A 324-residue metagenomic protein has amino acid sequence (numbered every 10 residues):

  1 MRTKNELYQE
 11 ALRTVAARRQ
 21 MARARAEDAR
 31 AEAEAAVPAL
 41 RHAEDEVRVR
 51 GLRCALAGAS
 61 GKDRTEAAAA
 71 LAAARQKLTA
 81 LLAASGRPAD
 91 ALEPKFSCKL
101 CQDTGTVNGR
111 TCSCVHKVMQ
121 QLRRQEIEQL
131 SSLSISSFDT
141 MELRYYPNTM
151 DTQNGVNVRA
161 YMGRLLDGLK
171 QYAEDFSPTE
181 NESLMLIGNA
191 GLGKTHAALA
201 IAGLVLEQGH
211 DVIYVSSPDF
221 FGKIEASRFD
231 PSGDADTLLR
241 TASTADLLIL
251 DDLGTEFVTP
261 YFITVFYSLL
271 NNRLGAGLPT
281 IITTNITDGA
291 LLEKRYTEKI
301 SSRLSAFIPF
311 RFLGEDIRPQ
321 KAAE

Functional and structural regions predicted by a protein language model:
G86-S136: Interdomain "pre-motor" coupling segment immediately N-terminal to P-loop NTPase/helicase cores
F138-L184: Pre-Walker A (pre-P-loop) alpha-helix and adjacent loop at the N terminus of AAA/AAA+ ATPase modules, a conserved
M150-N157, G163-L165, L206-T244: Short glycine-rich substrate-engagement loop in P-loop NTPases that contacts/grips substrate
K170-F176, K223-L248, T264-N272, K299: Conserved alpha-helical scaffold flanking the Walker A/P-loop in AAA+ ATPase domains
N181-A197: Walker A/P-loop nucleotide-binding motif
E182, H210-D211, T244-L247, A276-I282: Loop/turn-to-beta-strand initiation segments
F220-S227, L253-E324: Replace "adjacent to P-loop NTPase cores in ATP/GTP-dependent enzymes" with "adjacent to NTP-binding cores
